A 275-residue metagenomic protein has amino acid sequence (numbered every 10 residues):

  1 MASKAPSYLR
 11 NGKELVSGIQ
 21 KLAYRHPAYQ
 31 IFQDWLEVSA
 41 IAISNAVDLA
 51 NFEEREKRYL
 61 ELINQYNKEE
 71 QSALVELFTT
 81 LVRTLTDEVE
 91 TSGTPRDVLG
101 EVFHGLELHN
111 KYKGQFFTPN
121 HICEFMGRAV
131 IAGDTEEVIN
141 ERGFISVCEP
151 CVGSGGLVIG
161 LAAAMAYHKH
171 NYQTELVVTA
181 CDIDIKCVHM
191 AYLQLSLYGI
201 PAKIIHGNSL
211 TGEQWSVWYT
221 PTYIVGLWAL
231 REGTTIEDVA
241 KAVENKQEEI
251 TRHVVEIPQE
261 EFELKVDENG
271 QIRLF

Functional and structural regions predicted by a protein language model:
M1-G105: A short N-terminal interaction module
P27, E90, K113-G114, R142 (+1 more regions): Short acidic, glycine/proline-enriched loop segments that cap or flank alpha-helices
F32, L36, I41, L49 (+8 more regions): Broad hydrophobic/π-residue packing in well-ordered secondary structure
V47-F52, K111, T135-I139: Short, solvent-exposed secondary-structure capping/transition elements
D97-A132: Class I SAM-dependent transferase core
N120-T222: Conserved S-adenosyl-L-methionine
Q194-F275: S-adenosylmethionine
